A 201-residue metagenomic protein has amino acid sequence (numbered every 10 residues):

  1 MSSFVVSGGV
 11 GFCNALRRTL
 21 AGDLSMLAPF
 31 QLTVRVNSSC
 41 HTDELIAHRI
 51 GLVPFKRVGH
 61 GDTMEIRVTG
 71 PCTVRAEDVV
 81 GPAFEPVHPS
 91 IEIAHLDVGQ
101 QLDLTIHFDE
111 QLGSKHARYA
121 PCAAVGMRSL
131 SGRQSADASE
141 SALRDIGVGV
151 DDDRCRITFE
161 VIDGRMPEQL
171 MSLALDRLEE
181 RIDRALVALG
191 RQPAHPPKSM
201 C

Functional and structural regions predicted by a protein language model:
M1-C201: Protein-protein interaction/assembly regions in multi-subunit complexes
